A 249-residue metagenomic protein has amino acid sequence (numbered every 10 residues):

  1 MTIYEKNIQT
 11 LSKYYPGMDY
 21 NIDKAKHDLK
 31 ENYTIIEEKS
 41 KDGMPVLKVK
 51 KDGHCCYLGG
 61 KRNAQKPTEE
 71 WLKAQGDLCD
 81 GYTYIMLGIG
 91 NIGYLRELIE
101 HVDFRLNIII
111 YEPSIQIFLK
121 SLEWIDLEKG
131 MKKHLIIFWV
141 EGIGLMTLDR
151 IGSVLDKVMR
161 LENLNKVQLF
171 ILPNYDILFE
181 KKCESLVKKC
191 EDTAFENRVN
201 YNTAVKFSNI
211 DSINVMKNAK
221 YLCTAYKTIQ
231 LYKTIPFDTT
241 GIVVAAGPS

Functional and structural regions predicted by a protein language model:
M1-I242, P248-S249: N-terminal donor/sugar-recognition subdomains of glycan-related enzymes, prototypically the membrane-proximal stem
